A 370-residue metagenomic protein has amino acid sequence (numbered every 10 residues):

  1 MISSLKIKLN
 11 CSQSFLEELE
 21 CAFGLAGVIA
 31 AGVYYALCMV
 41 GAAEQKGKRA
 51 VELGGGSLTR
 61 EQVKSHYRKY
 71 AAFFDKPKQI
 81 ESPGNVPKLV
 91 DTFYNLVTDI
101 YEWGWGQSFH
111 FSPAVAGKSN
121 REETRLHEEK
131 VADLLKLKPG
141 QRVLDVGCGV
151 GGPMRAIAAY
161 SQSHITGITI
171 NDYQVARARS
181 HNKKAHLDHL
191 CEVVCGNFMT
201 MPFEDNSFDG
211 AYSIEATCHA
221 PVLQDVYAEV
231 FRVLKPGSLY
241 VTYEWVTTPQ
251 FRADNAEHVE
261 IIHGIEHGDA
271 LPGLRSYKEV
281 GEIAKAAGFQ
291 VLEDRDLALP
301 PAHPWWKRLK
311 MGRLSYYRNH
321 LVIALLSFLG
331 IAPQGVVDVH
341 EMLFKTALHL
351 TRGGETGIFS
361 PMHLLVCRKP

Functional and structural regions predicted by a protein language model:
A22-I100: N-terminal auxiliary segments of SAM/dcSAM-dependent transferases
S108, P113, K118-Q141: Conserved alpha-helix/loop element of class I SAM-dependent methyltransferases that forms part of the SAM/SAH-binding
R142-L144, P153-T200: Class I SAM-dependent methyltransferase SAM/SAH-binding core
V150: Conserved SAM/SAH-binding loop
M199-G210: A short acidic, Gly/Pro-enriched loop at the edge of an enzyme's catalytic core that lines a small-molecule cofactor
D209-V222: A short SAM/SAH-binding and catalytic strip from SAM-dependent methyltransferases
Q224-L239: A short glycine-rich, Lys/Arg-flanked "PGG" loop and its adjoining helix->strand segment in the class I
A253-M362, R368-P370: Substrate-binding/catalytic lobe of Class I Rossmann-like enzymes that use SAM or dcSAM, i.e., the mid-to-C-terminal
